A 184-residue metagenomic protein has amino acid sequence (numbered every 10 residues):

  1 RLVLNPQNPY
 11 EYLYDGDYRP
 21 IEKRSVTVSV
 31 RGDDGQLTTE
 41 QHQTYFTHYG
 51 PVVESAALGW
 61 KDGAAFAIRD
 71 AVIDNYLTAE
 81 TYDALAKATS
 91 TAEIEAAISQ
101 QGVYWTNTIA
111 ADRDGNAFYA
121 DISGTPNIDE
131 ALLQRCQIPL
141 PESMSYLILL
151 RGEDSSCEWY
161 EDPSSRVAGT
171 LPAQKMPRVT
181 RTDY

Functional and structural regions predicted by a protein language model:
R1-Y184: Mature extracytoplasmic enzyme cores
